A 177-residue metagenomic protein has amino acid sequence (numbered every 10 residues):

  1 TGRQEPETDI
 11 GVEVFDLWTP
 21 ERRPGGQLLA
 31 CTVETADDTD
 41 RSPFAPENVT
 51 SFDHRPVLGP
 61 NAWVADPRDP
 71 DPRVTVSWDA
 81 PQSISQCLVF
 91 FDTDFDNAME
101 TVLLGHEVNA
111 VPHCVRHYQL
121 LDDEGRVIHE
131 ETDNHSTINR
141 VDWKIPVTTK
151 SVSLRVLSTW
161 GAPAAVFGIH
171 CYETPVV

Functional and structural regions predicted by a protein language model:
T1-P81, F90-C114, C171-V177: Disordered, acidic Ser/Thr/Pro-rich linker "stalks" and the adjacent N-terminal cap of the next globular domain
P67-D71, T93-V177: Trp- and acidic/polar-enriched beta-sheet ligand-binding modules for extracellular glycan and matrix recognition
S85-V89, L154: Hydrophobic beta-strand segments within beta-rich accessory/binding domains
